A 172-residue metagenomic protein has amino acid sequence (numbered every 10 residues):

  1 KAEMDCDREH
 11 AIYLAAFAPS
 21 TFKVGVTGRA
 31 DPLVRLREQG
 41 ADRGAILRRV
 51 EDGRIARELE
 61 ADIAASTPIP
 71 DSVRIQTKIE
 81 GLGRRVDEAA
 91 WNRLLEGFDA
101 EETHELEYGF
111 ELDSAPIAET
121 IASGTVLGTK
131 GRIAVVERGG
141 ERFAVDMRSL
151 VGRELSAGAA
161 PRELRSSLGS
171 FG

Functional and structural regions predicted by a protein language model:
K1-G172: Non-catalytic accessory segments flanking enzymatic or RNA/DNA-binding domains
